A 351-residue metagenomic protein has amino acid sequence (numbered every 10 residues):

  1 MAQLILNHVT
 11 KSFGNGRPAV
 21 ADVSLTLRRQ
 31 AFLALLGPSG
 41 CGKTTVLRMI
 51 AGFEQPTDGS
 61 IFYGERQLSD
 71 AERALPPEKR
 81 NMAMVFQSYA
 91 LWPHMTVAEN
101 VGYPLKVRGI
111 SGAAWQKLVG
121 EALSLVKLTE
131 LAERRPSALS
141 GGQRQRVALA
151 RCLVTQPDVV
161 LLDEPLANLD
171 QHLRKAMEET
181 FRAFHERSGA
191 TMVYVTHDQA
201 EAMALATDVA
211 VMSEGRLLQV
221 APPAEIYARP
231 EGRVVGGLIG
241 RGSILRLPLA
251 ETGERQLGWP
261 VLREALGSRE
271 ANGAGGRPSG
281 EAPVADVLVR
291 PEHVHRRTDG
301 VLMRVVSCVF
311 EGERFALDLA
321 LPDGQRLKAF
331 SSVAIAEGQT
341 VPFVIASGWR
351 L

Functional and structural regions predicted by a protein language model:
L36-P38: The feature captures the beta-strand-to-loop junction immediately N-terminal to the Walker
T44-L47, V147: ABC ATPase nucleotide-binding domain helices that frame the ATP-binding cleft
A51: Helix-to-loop junction immediately C-terminal to a conserved catalytic motif
G59-D70: Conserved ABC transporter NBD signature motif
N81-A83, Q87, L91-V234: ABC ATPase nucleotide-binding domains
G242, G253-L351: Non-catalytic connector elements of ABC transporters
